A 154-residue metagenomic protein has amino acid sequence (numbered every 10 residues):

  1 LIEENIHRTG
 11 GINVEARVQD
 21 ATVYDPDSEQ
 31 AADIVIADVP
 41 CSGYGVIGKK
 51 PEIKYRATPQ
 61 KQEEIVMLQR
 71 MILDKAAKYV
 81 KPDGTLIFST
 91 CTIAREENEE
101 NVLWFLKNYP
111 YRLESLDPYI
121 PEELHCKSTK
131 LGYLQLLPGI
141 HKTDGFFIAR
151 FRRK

Functional and structural regions predicted by a protein language model:
L1-K154: S-adenosylmethionine
